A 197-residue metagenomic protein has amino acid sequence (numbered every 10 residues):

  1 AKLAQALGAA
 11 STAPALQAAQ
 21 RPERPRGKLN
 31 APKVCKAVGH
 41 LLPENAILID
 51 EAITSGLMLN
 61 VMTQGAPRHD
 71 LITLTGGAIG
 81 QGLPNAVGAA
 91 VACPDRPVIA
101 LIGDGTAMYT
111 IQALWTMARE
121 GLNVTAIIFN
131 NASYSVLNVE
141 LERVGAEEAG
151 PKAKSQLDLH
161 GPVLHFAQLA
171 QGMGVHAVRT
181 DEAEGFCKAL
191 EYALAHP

Functional and structural regions predicted by a protein language model:
A1, L57-P197: Thiamine diphosphate
A1-L16, L190-L194: Glycine-rich, acidic loop regions that bind phosphate or pyrophosphate groups
K2-L3, N30, V34, E182: Internal, well-ordered alpha-helical segments in soluble enzyme and binding-protein domains
K2-L7, A19-R24, E140-L141, L157: Generic hydrophobic, helix-prone segments enriched in Leu/Val/Ile
S11-A18, L114, V136-L137: A general, composition-driven signal for non-globular sequence regions
T12-A13, C35, G121, V163: Alpha-helix initiation and N-capping motif
P14-A90: Active-site diphosphate/adenylate-binding microenvironment
